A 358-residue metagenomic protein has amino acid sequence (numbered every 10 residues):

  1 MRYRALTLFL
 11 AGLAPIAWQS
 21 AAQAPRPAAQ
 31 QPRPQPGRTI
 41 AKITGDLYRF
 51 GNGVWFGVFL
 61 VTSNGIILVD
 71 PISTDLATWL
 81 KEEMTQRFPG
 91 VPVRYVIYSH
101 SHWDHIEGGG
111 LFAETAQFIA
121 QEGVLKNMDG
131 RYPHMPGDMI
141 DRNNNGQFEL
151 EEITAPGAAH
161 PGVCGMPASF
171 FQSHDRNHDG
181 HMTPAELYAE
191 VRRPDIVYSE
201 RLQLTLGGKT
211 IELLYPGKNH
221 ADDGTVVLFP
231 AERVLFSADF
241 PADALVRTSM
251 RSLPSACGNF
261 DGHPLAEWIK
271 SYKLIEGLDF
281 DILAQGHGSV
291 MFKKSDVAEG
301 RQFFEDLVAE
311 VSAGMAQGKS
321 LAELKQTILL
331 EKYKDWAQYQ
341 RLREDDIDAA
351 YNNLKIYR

Functional and structural regions predicted by a protein language model:
M1-A5: Positively charged n-region of N-terminal signal peptides that target proteins for export
T7-A17: Bacterial N-terminal signal peptides
S20, A24-Q30, N145-M182, G277-D279 (+1 more regions): Accessory terminal helices/loops
R38-Q86, T225-D239: Conserved beta-strand hairpin/beta-sheet module of binuclear metal-dependent hydrolase folds, prominently
K42, K126-P216, A221-D223, A231 (+2 more regions): Metallo-beta-lactamase
D46, L60, D70, M84 (+10 more regions): Divalent metal-coordination and catalytic microenvironments
S63-I67, D75-A120, L278: Active-site metal-binding motif and surrounding structural segment of the metallo-beta-lactamase
G65-I67, I72-D75, G90, Y188-A189 (+3 more regions): Metallo-beta-lactamase
